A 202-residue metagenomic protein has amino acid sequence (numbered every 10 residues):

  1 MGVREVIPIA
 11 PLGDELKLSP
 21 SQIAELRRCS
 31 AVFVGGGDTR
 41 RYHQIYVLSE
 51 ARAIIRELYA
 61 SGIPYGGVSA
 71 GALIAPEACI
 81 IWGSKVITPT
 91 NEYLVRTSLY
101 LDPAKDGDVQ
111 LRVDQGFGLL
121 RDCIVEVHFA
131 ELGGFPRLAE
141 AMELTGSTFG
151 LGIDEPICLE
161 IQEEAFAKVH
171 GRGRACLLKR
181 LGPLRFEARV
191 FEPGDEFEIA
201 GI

Functional and structural regions predicted by a protein language model:
M1-G36, L184, F191-E196, A200: N-terminal beta1-alpha1 cap of cysteine-dependent amidohydrolase-like domains
I7-A10, F33-G35, Y65-V68, G150-I153: General beta-strand structural signal in soluble alpha/beta enzymes
E25, S49-G62: Catalytic-core regions built around general acid/base machinery
G35-G36, L58-A78: Catalytic nucleophile loop
T39-S49: Glycine/threonine-rich flexible loop motifs
R40-R41, A72-A75, L159: Short gly/pro/ser/thr-enriched loop/turn and capping motifs at secondary-structure boundaries
C79-I81, K85-I202: C-terminal and late-domain segments of enzyme folds
